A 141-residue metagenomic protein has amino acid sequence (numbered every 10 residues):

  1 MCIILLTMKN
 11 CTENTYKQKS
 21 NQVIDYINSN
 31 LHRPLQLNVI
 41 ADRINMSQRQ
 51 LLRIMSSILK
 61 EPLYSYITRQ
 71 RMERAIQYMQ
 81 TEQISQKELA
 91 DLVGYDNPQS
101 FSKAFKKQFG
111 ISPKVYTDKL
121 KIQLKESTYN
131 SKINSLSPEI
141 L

Functional and structural regions predicted by a protein language model:
M1-I3: Acidic, glycine-rich flexible loop/linker segments
L5-N14, K103-L141: …primarily DNA-binding HTH/wHTH and HhH modules…
L6-N10, P34-Q70, A90-S112: Basic/polar phosphate-binding segments, predominantly the helix-turn-helix DNA-binding elements of transcriptional
E13-Q18, S65: Basic, helix-initiating cap at the start of DNA-binding domains
N21, D25-S29, P34-N38, S57-D96 (+1 more regions): Terminal helix-turn-helix DNA-binding modules in bacterial transcription factors
